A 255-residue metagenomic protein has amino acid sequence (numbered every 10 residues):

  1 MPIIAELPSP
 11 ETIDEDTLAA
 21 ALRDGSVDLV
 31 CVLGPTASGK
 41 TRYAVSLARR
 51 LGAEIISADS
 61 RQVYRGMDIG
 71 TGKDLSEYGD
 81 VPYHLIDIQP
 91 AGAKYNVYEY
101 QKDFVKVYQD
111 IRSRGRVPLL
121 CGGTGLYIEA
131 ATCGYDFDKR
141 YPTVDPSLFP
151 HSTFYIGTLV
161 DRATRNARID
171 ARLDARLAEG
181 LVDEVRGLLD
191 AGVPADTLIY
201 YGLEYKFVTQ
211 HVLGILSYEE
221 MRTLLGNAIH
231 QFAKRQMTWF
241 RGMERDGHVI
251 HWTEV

Functional and structural regions predicted by a protein language model:
M1-G52, H151-V255: Catalytic core of IPPT-family isopentenyl/dimethylallyl transferases that prenylate adenosine-containing substrates
I4-D14, L18-V30, T41-L119, Y127-R140: N-terminal phosphate/diphosphate-binding loop that engages ATP/GTP or pyrophosphate donors across diverse enzyme folds
P35, T71-K73, G123-L126, Y135 (+2 more regions): Gly/Ser/Thr-rich helix-start
D59, I86, G123, G180 (+1 more regions): Residue-level signal for inorganic ion chemistry
R61, T124, L189: Residue-level "edge-of-site" marker
L75-D80, D145-P150, M243-E244: Short, conserved catalytic or adaptor-binding loops enriched in Gly and charged residues
N96, R116-L120, T197-Y200, M221: Short, surface-exposed helix-loop/turn micro-motifs enriched in polar/charged residues
I111-D170, L177-A178: Phosphate/Mg2+-binding loops and adjacent switch elements in nucleotide/diphosphate-handling enzyme cores
